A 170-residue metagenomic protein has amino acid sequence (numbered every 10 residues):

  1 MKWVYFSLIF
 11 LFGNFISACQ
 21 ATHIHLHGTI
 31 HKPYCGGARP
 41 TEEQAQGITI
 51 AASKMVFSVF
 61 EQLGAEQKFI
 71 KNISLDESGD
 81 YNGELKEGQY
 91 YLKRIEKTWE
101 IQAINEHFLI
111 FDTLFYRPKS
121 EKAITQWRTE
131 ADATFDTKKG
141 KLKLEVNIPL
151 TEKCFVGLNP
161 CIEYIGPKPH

Functional and structural regions predicted by a protein language model:
V4-G13: Sec-dependent N-terminal signal peptides
C19-L63, I101-H170: Primarily secretory-pathway and cell-envelope proteins
N72-L75: Short beta-strand segments within Ig-like beta-sandwich modules, predominantly Fibronectin type-III
E77-E84: Short, surface-exposed beta-strand/beta-hairpin micro-motifs centered on an aromatic residue
Q89-N105: A short, solvent-exposed beta-strand micro-motif common in secreted/extracellular proteins
